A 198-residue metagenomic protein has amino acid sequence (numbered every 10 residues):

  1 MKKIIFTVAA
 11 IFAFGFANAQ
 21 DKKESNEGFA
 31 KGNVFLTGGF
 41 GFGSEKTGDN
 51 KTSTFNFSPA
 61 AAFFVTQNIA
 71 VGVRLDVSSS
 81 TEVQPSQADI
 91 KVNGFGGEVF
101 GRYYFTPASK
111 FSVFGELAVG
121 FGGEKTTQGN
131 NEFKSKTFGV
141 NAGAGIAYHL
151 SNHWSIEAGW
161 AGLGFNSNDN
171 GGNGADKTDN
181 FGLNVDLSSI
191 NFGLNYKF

Functional and structural regions predicted by a protein language model:
M1-A30: Cleavable N-terminal export/targeting peptides
Q20-F63, A70-V71, K125, L187-F198: Short glycine/proline- and aromatic-enriched beta-strand/turn motifs that initiate or cap beta-hairpins
G32-V34, K51-F57, K91-G97, F111 (+2 more regions): Residues that define the transmembrane beta-barrel architecture of outer-membrane proteins
F35, G48-A108: Glycine- and aromatic-enriched membrane insertion/assembly motifs of diderm outer-membrane and organelle channel
L36-G38, V73, V99, V113-L117 (+3 more regions): Membrane-embedded beta-strand positions of outer-membrane beta-barrel proteins
F40-K46, L75-T81, F105, V119-K125 (+2 more regions): Transmembrane beta-strands of outer-membrane beta-barrel pores
N68-V71, S109-F111, Y148, H153-I156: Repeated loop/turn-to-beta-strand initiation elements of outer-membrane beta-barrel proteins
S78-P85, L150-F198: Predominantly the C-terminal beta-signal and adjacent terminal strand-loop region of outer-membrane beta-barrel
